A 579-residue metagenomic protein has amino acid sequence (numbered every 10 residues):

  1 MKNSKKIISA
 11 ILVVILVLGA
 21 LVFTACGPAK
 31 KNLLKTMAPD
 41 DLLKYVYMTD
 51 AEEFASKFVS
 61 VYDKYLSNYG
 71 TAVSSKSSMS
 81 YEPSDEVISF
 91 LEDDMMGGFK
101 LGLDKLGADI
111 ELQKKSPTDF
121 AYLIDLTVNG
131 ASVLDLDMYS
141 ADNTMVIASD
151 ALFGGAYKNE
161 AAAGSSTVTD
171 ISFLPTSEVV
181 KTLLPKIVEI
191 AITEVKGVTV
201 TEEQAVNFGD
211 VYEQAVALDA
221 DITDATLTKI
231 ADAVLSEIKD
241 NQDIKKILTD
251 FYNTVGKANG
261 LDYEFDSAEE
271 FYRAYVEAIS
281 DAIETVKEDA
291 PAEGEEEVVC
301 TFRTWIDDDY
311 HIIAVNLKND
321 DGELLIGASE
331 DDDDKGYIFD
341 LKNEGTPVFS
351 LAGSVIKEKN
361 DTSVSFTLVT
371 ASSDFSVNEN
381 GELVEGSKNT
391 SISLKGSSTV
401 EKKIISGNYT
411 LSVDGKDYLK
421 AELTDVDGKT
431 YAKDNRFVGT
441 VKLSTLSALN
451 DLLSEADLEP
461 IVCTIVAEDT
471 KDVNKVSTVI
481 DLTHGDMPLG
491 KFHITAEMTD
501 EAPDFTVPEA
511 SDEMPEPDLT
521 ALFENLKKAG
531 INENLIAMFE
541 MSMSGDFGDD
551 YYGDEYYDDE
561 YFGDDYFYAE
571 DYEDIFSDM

Functional and structural regions predicted by a protein language model:
K2-I11: Bacterial N-terminal signal peptides that target proteins for export
I15-G19: Classical Sec-dependent N-terminal signal peptides that target proteins to the secretory pathway
V22-A25: C-terminal motif of bacterial Sec signal peptides marking the signal peptidase cleavage site
G27-M579: Subset-of-secretome marker
